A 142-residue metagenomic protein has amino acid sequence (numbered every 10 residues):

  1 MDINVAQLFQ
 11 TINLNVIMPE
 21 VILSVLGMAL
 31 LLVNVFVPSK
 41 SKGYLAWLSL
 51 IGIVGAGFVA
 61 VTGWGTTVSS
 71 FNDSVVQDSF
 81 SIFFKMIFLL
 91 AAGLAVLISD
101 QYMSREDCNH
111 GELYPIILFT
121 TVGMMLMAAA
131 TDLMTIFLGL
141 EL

Functional and structural regions predicted by a protein language model:
M1-L142: Alpha-helical transmembrane segments of multi-pass membrane proteins predominantly involved in bioenergetics
